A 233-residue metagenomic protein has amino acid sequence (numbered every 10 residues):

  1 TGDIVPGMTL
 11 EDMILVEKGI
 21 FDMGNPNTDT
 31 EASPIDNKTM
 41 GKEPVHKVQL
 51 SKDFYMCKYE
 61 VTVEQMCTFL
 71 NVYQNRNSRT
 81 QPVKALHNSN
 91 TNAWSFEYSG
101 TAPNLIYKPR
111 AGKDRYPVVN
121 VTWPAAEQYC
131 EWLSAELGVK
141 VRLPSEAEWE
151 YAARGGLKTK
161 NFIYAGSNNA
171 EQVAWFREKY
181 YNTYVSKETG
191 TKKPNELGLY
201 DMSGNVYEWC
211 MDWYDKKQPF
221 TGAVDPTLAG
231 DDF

Functional and structural regions predicted by a protein language model:
G2-E17, D22-M23: GGW-centered surface loops in extracellular recognition modules
E11, V139-K140, P194-L197: Short loop/turn microsegments at loop-to-beta-strand junctions
M13, K47-V48, L197-Y200: His/acidic/aromatic-lined binding-pocket segments of jelly-roll/cupin-type domains and related regulatory beta-sandwich
L15, I20, K47, P117 (+5 more regions): Conserved beta-strand positions that form and line the central face of beta-propeller blades
N25-N37, Q49-G166, M211-T221: Active-site microenvironments of metalloenzymes and redox enzymes
K52, A170-S203, A229-F233: Short, well-ordered junction/capping motifs at the entry into regular secondary structure
Y207-E208: Generic structural signal for well-ordered beta-strand positions
F220-D231: Short, compositionally biased
